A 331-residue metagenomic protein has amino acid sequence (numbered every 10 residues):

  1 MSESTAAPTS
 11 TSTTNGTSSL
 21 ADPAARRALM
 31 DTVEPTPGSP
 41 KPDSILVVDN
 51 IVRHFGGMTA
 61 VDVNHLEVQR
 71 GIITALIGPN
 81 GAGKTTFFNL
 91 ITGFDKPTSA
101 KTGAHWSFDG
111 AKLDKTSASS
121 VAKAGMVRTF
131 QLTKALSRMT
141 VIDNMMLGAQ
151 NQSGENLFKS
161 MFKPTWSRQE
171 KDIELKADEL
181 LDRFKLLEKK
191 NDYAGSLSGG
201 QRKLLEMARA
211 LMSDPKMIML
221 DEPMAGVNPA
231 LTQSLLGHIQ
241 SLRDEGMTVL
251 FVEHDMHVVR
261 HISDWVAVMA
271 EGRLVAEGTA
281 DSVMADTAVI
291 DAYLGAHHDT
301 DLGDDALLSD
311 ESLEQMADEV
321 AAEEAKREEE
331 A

Functional and structural regions predicted by a protein language model:
M1-T17: N-terminal acidic, proline/glycine-rich, low-complexity intrinsically disordered segments
S19-E324, E328-A331: Glycine-rich phosphate-binding loops of nucleotide-dependent enzymes
